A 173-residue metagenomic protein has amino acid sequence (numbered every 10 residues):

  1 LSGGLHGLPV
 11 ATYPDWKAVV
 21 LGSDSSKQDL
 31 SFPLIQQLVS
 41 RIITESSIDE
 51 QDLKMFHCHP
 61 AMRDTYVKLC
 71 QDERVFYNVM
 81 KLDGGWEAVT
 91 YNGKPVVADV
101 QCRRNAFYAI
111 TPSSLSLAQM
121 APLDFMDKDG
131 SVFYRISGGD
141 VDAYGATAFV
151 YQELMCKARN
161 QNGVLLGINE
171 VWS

Functional and structural regions predicted by a protein language model:
L1-S173: Core alpha/beta structural scaffold of self-assembling particle/tube/pore-forming proteins
